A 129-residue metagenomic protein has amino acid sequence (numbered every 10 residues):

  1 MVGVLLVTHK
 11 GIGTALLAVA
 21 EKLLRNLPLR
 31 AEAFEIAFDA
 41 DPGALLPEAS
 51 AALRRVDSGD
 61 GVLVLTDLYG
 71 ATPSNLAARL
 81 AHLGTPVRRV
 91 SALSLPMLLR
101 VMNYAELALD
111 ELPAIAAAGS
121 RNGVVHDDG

Functional and structural regions predicted by a protein language model:
M1-G129: N-terminal loops that bind phosphate or other acidic moieties and the adjacent beta-alpha structural core
